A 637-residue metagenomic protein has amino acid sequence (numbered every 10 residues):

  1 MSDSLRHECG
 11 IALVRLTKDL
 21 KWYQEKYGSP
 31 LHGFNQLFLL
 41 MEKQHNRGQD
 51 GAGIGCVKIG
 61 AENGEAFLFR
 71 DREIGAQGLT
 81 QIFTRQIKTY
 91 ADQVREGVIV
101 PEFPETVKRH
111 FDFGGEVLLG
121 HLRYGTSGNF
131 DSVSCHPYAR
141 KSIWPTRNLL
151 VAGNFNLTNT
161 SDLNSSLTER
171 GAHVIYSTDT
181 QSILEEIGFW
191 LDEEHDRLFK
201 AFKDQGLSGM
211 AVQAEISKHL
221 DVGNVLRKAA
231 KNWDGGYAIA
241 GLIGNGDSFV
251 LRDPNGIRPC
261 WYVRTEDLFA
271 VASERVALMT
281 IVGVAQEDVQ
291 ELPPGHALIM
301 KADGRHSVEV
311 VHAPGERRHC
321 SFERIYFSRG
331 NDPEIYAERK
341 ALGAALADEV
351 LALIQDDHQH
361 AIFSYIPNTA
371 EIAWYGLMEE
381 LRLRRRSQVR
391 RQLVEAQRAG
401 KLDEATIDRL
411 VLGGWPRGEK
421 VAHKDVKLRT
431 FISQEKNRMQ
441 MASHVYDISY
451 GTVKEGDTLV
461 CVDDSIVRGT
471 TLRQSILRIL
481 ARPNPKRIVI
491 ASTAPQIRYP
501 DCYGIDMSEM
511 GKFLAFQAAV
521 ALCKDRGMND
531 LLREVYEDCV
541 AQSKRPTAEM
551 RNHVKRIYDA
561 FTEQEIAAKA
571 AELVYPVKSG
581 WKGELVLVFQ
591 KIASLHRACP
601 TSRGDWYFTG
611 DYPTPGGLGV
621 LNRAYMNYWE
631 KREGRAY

Functional and structural regions predicted by a protein language model:
M1-P293, I299-I362, I366-P367: Conserved short alpha-helical segments that host acidic/polar catalytic motifs at enzyme active sites
A76-F130, Y375, R382-R386, Q397-Y450: Cofactor-binding active-site loop characterized by glycine-rich and histidine/acidic residues
R95-E105, F199-L220, L383-G414, R526-V535 (+1 more regions): Short mixed-charge
A230, N245-D247, R252, P259 (+9 more regions): PRPP-dependent phosphoribosyltransferase catalytic core
N232-G235, E338-Q359, I372, L377-E380 (+2 more regions): Phosphate/ATP-binding catalytic cores across multiple sugar-kinase/actin-like superfamilies, primarily ASKHA
G241, R252-D253, S273-R275, A302 (+6 more regions): Active-site proximal loops enriched in glycine and acidic residues that flank catalytic Cys/His/Asp and coordinate
G304-C320, Y365-A405: Terminal amphipathic helices with adjacent charged low-complexity linkers/tails
F363, A370-L377, G418, S449 (+1 more regions): Extended, hydrophobic alpha-helical segments in both membrane/secreted and soluble proteins
